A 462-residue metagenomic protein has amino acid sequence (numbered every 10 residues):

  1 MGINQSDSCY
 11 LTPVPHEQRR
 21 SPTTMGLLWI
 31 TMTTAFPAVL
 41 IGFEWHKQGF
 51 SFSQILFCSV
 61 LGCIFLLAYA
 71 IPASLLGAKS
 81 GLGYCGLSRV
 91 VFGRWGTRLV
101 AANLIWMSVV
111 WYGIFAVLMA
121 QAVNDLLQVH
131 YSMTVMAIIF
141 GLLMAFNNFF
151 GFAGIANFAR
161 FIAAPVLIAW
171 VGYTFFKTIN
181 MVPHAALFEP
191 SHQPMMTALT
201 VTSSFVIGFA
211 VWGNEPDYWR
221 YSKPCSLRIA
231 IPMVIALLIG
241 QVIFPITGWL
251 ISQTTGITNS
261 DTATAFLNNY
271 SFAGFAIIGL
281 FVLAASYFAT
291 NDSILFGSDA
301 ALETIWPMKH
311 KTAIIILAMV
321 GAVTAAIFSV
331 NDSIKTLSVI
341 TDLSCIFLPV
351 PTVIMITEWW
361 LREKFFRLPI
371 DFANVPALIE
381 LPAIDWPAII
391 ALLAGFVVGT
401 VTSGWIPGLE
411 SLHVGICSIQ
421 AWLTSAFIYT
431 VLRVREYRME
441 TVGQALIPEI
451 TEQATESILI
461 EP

Functional and structural regions predicted by a protein language model:
M1-F52, M195-T202, G213, W219-L227 (+1 more regions): Membrane-interface "cap" regions at the ends of multi-pass membrane proteins
R20-V39, T174-N180, F188-I251, F272-D292 (+1 more regions): Hydrophobic, membrane-embedded alpha-helices of multi-pass small-molecule transporters
H46-G49, S74-L75, L118-Q128, F140-I162 (+4 more regions): Membrane-water interface regions at transmembrane-helix termini and the short interhelical loops of multi-pass membrane
S59-F92, L99-M107, Y429-T441: Juxtamembrane transmembrane-helix boundary signature
T97-V129, A284-T304: Hydrophobic transmembrane alpha-helices that form the core helical bundles of multi-pass secondary transporters
A101-I105, L126-F150, A164-F175, T197-G213 (+4 more regions): Transmembrane alpha-helical segments of multi-pass small-molecule transport proteins
A120, V135, I139-K177, E189-H192 (+3 more regions): Membrane-interface loop-to-helix entry segments
T352-I428, V442-I450: C-terminal membrane-solvent junction of multi-pass transporters and transport-like membrane proteins
